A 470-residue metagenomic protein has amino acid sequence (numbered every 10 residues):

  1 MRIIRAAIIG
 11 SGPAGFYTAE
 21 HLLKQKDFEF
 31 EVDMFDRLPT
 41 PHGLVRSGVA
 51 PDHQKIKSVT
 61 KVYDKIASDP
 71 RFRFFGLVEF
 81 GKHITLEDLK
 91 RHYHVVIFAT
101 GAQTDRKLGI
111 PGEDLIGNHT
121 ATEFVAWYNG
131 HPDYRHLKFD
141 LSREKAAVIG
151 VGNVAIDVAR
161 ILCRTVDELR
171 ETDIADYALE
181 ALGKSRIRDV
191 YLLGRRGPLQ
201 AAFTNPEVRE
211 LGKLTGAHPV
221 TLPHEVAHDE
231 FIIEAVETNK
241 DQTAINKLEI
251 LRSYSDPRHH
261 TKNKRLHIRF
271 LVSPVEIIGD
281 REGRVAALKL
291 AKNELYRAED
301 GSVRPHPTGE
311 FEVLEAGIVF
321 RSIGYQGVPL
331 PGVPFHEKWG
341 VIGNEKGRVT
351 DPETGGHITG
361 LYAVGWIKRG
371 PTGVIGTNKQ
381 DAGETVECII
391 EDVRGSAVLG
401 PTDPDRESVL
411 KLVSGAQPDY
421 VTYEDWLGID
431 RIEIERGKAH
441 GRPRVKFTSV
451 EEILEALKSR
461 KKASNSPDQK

Functional and structural regions predicted by a protein language model:
R5-F28, A155-L162: N-terminal Rossmann-like FAD-binding beta1-loop-alpha1 element of flavoenzymes
F30, I156, R160-E312, G317 (+3 more regions): Dinucleotide-binding/catalytic capping subdomain of oxidoreductase cores
E31, P39-V95, K240, A244-N263 (+1 more regions): N-terminal Rossmann-like dinucleotide/flavin-binding domain of flavoprotein oxidoreductases that bind FAD/FMN
K90-V95, L141-R143, P307-G317: Core beta-strand elements of the Rossmann-like FAD/NAD(P) dinucleotide-binding domain in flavoenzyme oxidoreductases
H94-G101, A147-I149, E315-G324: Short hydrophobic core segments
D105-K184, V341-D351: Glycine-rich dinucleotide-binding loop and its adjacent helix/turn
G117-R135, I277-D280, R284, Y296-R369: FAD-site-proximal beta/loop scaffold in flavoenzymes
R348-T354, I358-K470: C-terminal, flexible cofactor-proximal segment of oxidoreductases
